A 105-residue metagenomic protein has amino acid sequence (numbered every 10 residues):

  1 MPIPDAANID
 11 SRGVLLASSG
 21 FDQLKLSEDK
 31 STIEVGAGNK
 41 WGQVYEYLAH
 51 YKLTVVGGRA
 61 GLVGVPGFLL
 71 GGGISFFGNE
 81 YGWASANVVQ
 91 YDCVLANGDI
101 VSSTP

Functional and structural regions predicted by a protein language model:
M1-F21, A37: Glycine-rich N-terminal segment of FAD-binding domains in flavoprotein oxidoreductases, spanning the beta-loop-helix
P4-N8, L26-S27, T104-P105: Short, solvent-exposed loop/turn and secondary-structure capping segments
S11-R12, H50-T54, D99: Loop/turn elements at helix/coil->beta-strand transitions in domains of secreted/extracellular proteins
G13-A17, I33-G36, V55-G57, D92: Structural recognition of the beta-strand scaffold that forms the well-ordered cores of secreted hydrolase catalytic
S18, S27, L48: Catalytic-core signature of thiol
K25, G57-P105: FAD-binding subdomain of flavoenzyme oxidoreductases
S31-T32, N39-V44, L62-G64: Short, structural beta-strand-to-alpha-helix junction motif
V44-H50: Short active-site loop/helix that positions an aromatic residue
